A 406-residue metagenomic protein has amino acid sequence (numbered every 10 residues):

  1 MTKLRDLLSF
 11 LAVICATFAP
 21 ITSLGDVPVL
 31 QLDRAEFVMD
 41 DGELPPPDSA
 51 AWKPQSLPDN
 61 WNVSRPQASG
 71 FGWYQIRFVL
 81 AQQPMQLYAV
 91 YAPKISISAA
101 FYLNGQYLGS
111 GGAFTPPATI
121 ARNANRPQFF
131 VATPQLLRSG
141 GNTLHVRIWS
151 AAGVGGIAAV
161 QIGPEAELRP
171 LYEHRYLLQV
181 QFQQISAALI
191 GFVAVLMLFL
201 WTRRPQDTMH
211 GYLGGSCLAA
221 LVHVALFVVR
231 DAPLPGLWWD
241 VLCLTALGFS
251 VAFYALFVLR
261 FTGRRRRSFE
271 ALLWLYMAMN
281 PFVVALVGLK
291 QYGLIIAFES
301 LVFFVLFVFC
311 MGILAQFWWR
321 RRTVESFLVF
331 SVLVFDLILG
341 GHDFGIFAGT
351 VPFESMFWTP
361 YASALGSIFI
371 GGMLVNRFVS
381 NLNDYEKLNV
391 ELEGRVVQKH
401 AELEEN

Functional and structural regions predicted by a protein language model:
S9-A19: Bacterial N-terminal signal peptides
I21-Q67, R77-V79, T143-H174, V195: Accessory carbohydrate-binding/adhesion or oligomerization-edge regions at the termini of glycan-active proteins
W52, L80-N104, L144-V146: Aromatic-lined ligand-binding clefts that engage carbohydrates, nucleic acids, or primary amines
Y74-Q86, A132-R138: Extracellular and analogous surface-interaction loops
L103-T143, R147-V160: Beta-strand-rich ligand-recognition modules
H174-R204, A297-W318: First transmembrane helix
L221-E391: Interfacial "cap-and-anchor" motif at the non-cytosolic start of specific transmembrane alpha-helices
D384, L388-E391, R395, K399-E402 (+1 more regions): Signal-transducing coiled-coil linker helix
